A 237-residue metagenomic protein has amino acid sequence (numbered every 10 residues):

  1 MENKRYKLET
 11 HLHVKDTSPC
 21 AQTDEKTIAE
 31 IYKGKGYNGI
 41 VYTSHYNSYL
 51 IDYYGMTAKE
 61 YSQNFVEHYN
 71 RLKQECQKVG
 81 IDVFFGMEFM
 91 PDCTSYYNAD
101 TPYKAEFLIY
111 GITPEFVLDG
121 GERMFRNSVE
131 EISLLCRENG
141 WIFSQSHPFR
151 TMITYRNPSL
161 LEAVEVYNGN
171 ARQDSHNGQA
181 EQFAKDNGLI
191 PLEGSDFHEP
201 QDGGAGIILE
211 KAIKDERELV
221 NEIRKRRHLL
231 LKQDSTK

Functional and structural regions predicted by a protein language model:
M1-M90, P158-S159, E199-Q201: An N-terminally biased module of ancient metal coordination in phosphate/nucleic-acid-related enzymes
M1-S18, D24-E30, C93-F116, F149-K237: Charged catalytic cores and adjacent phosphate/nucleic-acid-binding surfaces used for phosphate/nucleic-acid chemistry
E2, K7, K33, N70-Q77 (+2 more regions): Surface-exposed amphipathic alpha-helices with a cationic face
D16-P19, Y61, D119-M124, F143-S144 (+1 more regions): Short, flexible loop segments at the rims of nucleotide/cofactor-binding pockets, characterized by
V41-Y42, S144-Q145, E165: Conserved beta-strand positions in the central sheet of alpha/beta enzyme cores
F65, E122-E130, D174-Q182: Active-site-adjacent beta->alpha loops and helix N-cap segments on the catalytic face of soluble alpha/beta enzymes
A105-G140: Binuclear metal-dependent hydrolase catalytic cores centered on His/Asp/Glu-rich metal-binding motifs
